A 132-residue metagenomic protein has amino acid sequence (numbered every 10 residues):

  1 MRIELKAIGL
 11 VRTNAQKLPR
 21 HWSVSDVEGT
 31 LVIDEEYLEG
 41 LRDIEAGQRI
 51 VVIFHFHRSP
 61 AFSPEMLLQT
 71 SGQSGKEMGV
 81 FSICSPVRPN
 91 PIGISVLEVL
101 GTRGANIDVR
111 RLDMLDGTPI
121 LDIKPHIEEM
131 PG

Functional and structural regions predicted by a protein language model:
M1-G132: Glycine-rich, low-complexity intrinsically disordered segments
